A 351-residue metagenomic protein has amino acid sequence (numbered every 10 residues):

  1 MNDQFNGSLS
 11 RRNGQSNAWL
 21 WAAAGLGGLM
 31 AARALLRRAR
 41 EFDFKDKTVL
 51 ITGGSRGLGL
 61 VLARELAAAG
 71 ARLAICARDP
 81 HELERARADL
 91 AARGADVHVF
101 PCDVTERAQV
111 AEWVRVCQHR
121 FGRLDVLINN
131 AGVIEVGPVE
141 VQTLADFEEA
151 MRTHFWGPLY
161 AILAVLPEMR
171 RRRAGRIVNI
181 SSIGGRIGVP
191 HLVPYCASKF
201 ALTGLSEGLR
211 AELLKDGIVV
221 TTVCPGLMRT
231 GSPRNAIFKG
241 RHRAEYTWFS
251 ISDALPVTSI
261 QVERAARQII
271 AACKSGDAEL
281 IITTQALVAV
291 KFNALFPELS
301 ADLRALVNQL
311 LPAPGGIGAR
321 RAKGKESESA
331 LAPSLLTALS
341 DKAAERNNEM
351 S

Functional and structural regions predicted by a protein language model:
T48, S55-R56: Conserved glycine-rich cofactor-binding loop
A71-R85: Conserved glycine-rich Rossmann-like NAD(P)H-binding loop of the short-chain dehydrogenase/reductase
P80-H81, F100-E112, L144: The beta1-alpha1 cofactor-binding region of Rossmann-like NAD(H)/NADP(H)-dependent oxidoreductases
P138-V139, T143-E148: Substrate-binding pocket helix/loop in short-chain dehydrogenase/reductase
I162, S198: Active-site helix of classical SDR
S182: Residue(s) in the substrate-gating loop at a strand-loop-helix junction that position the organic substrate next
K215-L287, A294-L295, S300-L311: SDR active-site lid
